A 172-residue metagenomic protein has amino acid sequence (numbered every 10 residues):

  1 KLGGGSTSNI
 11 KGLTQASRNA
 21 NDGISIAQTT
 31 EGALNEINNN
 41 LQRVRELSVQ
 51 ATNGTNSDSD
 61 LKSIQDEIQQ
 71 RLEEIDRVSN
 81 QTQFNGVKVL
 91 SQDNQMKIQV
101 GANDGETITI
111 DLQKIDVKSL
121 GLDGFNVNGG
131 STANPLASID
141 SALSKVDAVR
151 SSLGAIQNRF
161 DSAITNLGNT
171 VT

Functional and structural regions predicted by a protein language model:
K1, K11, R18, R43-R45 (+3 more regions): Basic side chains
K1-N19, G23, G105, L112 (+1 more regions): Short, compositionally biased, intrinsically disordered N-terminal export/targeting signals, typified by the non-Sec
G4, N21, E46-S48, L153 (+1 more regions): Sequence-pattern detector for short linear motifs and compositional/periodic biases rather than a specific fold
G4, Q42, E46-V49, E73-D76: Generic alpha-helical structural context detector
S6, L13, I37, R71 (+1 more regions): Hydrophobic residues in the long coiled-coil alpha-helices of the transmitter
G12-Q65: Alpha-helical, coiled-coil/dimerization segments enriched in small aliphatic residues
S17, I37-Q42, L136-L143, V171: Hydrophobic faces of stable alpha-helices that mediate helix-helix packing
S25, T29, A51-N169: Polar, low-complexity tracts enriched in small residues
